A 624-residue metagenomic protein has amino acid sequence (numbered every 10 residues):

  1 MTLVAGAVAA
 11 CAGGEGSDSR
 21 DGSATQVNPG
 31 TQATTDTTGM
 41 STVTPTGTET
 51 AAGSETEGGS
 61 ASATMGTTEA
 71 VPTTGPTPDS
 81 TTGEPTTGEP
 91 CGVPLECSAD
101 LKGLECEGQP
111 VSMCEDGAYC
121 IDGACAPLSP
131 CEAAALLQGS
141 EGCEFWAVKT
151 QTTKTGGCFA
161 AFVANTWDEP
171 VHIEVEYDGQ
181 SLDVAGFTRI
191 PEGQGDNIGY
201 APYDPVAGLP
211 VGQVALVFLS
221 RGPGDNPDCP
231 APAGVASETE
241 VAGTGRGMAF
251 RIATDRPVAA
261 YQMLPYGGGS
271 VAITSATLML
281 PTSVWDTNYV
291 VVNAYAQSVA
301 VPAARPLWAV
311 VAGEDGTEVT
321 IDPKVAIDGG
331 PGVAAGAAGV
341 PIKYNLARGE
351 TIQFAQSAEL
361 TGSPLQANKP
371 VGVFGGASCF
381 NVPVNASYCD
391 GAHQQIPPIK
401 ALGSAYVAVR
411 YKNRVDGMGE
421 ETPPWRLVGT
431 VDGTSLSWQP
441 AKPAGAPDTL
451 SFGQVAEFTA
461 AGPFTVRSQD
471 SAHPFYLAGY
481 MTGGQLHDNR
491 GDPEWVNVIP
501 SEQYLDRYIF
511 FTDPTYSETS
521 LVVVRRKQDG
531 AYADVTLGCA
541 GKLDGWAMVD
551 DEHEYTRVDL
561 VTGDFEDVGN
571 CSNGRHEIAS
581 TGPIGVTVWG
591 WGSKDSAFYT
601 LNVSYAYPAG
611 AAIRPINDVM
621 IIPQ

Functional and structural regions predicted by a protein language model:
M1-A10: Sec-dependent bacterial lipoprotein signal peptides
A10-E96, D116: Ser/Thr-rich, Pro/Gly/Ala-heavy low-complexity intrinsically disordered linkers and tails of secreted extracellular
T86-P90, A124-C131: Short domain-boundary/entry signatures in modular proteins, especially in secreted/extracellular architectures
G88, E105-V111: Secreted/surface-exposed cysteine- and glycine-rich disulfide frameworks
L95-C106, A118-C125: Extracellular, cysteine-rich, disulfide-stabilized repeat modules with beta-strand cores
C97-K102, C114, T430-D432, S572: A short, compositionally biased
Q109-G117, G186, F374: Short amphipathic beta-strand/extended segments with alternating polar/hydrophobic composition
A126-G362, Q366-Q624: Conserved functional hotspot residues at active sites or interaction interfaces
